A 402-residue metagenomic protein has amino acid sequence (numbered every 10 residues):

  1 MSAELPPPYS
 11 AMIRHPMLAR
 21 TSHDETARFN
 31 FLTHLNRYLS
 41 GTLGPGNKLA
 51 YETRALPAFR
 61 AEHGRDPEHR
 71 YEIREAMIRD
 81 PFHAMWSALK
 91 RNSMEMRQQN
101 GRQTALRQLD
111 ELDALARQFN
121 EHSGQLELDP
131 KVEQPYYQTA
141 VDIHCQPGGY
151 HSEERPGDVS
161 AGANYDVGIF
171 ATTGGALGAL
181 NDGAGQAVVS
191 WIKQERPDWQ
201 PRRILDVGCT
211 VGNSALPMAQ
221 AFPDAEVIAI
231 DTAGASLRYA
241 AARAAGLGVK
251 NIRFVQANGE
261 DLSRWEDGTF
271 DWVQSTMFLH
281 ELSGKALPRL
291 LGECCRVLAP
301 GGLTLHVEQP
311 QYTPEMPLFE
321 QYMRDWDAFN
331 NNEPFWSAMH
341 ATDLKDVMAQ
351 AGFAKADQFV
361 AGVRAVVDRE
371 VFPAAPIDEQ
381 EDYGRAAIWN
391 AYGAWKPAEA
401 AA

Functional and structural regions predicted by a protein language model:
M1-V141: N-terminal accessory segments
N164, G178-Q200: Conserved alpha-helix/loop element of class I SAM-dependent methyltransferases that forms part of the SAM/SAH-binding
Q200-T210: Conserved class I S-adenosyl-L-methionine
V211-P223: Conserved SAM-binding loop of SAM-dependent methyltransferases across substrates and taxa, primarily the Class I
A233-A235: Conserved SAM/SAH-binding beta-strand->alpha-helix loop
E260-V273: A short acidic, Gly/Pro-enriched loop at the edge of an enzyme's catalytic core that lines a small-molecule cofactor
P288-P300: A short glycine-rich, Lys/Arg-flanked "PGG" loop and its adjoining helix->strand segment in the class I
L305-E370: C-terminal alpha-helical "lid/dimerization" subdomain adjacent to the S-adenosyl-L-methionine
